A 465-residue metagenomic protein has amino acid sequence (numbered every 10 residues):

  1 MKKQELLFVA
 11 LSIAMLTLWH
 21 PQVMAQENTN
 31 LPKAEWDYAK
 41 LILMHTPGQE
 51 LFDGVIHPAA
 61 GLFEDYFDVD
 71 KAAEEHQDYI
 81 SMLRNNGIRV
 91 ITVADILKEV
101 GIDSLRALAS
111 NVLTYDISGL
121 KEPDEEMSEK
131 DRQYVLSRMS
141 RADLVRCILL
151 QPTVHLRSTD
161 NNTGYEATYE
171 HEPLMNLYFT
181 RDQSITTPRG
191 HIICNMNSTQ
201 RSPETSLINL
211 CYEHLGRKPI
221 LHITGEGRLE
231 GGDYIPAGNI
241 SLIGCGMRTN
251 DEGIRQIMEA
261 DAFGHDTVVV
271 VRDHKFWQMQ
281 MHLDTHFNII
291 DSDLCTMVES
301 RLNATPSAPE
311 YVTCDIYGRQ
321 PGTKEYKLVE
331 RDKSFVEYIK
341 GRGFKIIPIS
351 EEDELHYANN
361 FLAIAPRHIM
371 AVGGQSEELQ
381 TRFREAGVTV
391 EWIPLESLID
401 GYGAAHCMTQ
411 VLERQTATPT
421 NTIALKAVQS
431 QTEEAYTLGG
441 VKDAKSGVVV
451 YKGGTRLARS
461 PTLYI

Functional and structural regions predicted by a protein language model:
M1-E27, T422: Bacterial Sec-dependent N-terminal signal peptides
L11, A25, L425, S430 (+1 more regions): Intrinsic disorder/low-complexity segments, especially N-terminal tails and targeting/processing regions
I13, T17, D261, G343 (+1 more regions): N-terminal regions of proteins, emphasizing targeting and processing segments when present
Q26-A417: The feature marks the mature, well-folded catalytic cores of soluble enzymes
Q183, N360, T432, G439 (+1 more regions): Conserved beta-strand and immediately adjacent loop positions that scaffold enzyme active sites
T418-K442, I465: Residue-level detector of functionally pivotal "anchor" positions at catalytic/ligand-binding pockets or at interdomain
D443-I465: Short, surface-exposed terminal/edge motifs of secreted or surface/virion proteins that either
